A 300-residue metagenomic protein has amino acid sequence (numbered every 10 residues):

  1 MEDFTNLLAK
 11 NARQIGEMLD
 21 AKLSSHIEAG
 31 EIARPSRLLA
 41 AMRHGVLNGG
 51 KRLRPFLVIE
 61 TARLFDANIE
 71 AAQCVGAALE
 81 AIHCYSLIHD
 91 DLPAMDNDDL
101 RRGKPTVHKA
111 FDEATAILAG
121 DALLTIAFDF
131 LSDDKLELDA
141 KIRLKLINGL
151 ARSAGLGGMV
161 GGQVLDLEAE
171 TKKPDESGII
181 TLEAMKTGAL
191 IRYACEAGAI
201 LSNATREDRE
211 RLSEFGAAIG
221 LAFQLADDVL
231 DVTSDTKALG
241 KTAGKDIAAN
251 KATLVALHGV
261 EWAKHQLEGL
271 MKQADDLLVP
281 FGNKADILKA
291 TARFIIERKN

Functional and structural regions predicted by a protein language model:
M1-I27: N-terminal amphipathic/basic leader segments beginning at the initiator methionine
L7, D20, I32-L277, N283-I296: Mg2+-dependent prenyl diphosphate-binding active-site environment of isoprenoid biosynthetic enzymes
